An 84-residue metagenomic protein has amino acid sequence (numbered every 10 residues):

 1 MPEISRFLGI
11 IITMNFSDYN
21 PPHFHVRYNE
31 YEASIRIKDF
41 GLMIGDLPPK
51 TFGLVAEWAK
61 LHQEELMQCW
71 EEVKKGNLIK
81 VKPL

Functional and structural regions predicted by a protein language model:
M1, I37-D39, M43-G53, I79-L84: N-terminus-biased detector of the onset of the functional/mature region
M1-P22: Short, charged/polar N-terminal "headpieces" of proteins
I11-T13, S34, K80: Generic structural signal for residues positioned in beta-strands
N15-P49: A short, structured beta-strand/loop element
G53-L84: C-terminal structural segments of small proteins and small subunits
